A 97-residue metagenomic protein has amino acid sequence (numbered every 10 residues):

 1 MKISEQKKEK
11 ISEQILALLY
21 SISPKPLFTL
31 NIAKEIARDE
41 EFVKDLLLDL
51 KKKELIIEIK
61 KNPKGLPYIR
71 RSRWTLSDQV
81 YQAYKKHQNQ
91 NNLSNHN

Functional and structural regions predicted by a protein language model:
M1-L16: Short alpha-helical segments that sit at the start of domains
A17-P24: Short, locally clustered residues in the helix-turn-helix/winged-helix DNA-binding domain
P24-E35: Short acidic, hydrophobic short linear motifs in intrinsically disordered regions
A37-K52: Short amphipathic alpha-helical interaction segments
K51-P63: A short, conserved structural fragment
P63-L76: Minor-groove-contacting beta-hairpin "wing" of winged helix-turn-helix DNA-binding domains
Q79-N97: Amphipathic alpha-helical dimerization/coiled-coil segments that flank or bridge DNA-binding/regulatory modules
